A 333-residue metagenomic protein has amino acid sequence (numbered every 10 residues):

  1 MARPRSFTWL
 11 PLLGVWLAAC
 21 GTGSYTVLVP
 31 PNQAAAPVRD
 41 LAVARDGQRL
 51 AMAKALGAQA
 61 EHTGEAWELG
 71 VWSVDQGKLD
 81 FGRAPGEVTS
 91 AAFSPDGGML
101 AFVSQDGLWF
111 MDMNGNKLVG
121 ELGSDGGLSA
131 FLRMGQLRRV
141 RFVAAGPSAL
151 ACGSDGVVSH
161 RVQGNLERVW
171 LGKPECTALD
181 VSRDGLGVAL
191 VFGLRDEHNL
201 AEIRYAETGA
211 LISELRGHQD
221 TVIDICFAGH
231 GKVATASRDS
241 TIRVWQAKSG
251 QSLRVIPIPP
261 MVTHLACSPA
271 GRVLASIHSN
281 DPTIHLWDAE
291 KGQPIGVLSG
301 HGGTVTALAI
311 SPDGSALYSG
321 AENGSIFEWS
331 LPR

Functional and structural regions predicted by a protein language model:
M1-R5: N-terminal secretory signal peptides that target proteins for export/translocation
T8-A19: Bacterial N-terminal signal peptides
A19-R333: WD40-repeat beta-propeller superdomains and closely related acidic/aromatic-rich repeat-like regions
